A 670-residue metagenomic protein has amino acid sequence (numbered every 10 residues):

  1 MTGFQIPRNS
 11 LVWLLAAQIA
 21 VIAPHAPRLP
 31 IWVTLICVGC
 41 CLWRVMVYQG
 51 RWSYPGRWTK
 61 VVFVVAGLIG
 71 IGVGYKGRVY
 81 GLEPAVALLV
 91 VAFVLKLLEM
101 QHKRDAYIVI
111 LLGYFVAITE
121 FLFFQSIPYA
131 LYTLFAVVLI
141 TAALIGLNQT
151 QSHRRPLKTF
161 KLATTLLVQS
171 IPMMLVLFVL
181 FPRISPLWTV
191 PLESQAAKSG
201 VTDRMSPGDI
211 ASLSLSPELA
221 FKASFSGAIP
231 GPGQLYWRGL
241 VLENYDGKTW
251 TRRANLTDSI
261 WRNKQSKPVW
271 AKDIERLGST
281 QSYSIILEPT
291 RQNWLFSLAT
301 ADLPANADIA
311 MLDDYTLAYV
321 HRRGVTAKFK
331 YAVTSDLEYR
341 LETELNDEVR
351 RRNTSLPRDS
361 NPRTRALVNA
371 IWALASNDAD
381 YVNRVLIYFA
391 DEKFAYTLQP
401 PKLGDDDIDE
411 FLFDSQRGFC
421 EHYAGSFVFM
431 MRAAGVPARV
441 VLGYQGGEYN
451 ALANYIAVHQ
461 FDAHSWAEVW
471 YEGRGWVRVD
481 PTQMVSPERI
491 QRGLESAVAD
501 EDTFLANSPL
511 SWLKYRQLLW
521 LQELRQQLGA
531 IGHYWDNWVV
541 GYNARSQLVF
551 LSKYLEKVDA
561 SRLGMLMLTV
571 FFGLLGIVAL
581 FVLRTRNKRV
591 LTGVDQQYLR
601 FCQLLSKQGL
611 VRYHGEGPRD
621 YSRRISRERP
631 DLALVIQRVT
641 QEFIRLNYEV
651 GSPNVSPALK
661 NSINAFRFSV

Functional and structural regions predicted by a protein language model:
M1-S199, N306-T334: Linear, non-domain "peripheral" regions
A16, A26-L29, G67-I71, F296-D414 (+1 more regions): Acidic low-complexity segments
A23, F115, V176, V190-T343 (+2 more regions): Intrinsically disordered, low-complexity N-terminal segments that are enriched in acidic
P191, K328, V333, E523-V611: Hydrophobic, helix-length membrane anchors
Q265-G278, E342, A395, E448-F571: Juxtamembrane membrane-insertion context
I371-S465, N587-G593, L632: Active-site neighborhood of thiol-dependent amide/isopeptide-bond enzymes
L442, F461, T482-Q483, I490 (+3 more regions): Membrane-proximal, non-transmembrane interaction modules that couple membrane proteins to downstream assemblies
